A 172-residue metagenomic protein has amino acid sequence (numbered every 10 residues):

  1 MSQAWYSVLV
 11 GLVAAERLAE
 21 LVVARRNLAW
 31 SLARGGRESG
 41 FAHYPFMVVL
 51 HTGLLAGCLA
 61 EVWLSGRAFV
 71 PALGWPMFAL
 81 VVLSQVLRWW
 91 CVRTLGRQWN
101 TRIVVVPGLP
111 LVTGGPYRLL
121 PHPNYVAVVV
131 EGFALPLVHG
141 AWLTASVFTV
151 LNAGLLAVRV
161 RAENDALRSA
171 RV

Functional and structural regions predicted by a protein language model:
M1-W5: Feature marks short, highly hydrophobic, charge-poor N-terminal signal-anchor/signal peptide-like helices that anchor
Y6-G11, A79-L83: Membrane-embedded alpha-helical segments that form the functional core of polytopic membrane enzymes, especially those
S7-G11, E38-M47: Alpha-helical transmembrane segments of integral membrane proteins, especially early/N-terminal helices
V8-G11, A60, G154: Alpha-helical hydrophobic membrane-insertion segments
V10-R25: N-terminal signal-anchor/start-transfer transmembrane helix
V22-H43, F69-V172: Cytosolic-biased juxtamembrane loops and peripheral soluble domains of multi-pass membrane proteins
A42-L73: Long, highly hydrophobic alpha-helical transmembrane signal-anchor segments
